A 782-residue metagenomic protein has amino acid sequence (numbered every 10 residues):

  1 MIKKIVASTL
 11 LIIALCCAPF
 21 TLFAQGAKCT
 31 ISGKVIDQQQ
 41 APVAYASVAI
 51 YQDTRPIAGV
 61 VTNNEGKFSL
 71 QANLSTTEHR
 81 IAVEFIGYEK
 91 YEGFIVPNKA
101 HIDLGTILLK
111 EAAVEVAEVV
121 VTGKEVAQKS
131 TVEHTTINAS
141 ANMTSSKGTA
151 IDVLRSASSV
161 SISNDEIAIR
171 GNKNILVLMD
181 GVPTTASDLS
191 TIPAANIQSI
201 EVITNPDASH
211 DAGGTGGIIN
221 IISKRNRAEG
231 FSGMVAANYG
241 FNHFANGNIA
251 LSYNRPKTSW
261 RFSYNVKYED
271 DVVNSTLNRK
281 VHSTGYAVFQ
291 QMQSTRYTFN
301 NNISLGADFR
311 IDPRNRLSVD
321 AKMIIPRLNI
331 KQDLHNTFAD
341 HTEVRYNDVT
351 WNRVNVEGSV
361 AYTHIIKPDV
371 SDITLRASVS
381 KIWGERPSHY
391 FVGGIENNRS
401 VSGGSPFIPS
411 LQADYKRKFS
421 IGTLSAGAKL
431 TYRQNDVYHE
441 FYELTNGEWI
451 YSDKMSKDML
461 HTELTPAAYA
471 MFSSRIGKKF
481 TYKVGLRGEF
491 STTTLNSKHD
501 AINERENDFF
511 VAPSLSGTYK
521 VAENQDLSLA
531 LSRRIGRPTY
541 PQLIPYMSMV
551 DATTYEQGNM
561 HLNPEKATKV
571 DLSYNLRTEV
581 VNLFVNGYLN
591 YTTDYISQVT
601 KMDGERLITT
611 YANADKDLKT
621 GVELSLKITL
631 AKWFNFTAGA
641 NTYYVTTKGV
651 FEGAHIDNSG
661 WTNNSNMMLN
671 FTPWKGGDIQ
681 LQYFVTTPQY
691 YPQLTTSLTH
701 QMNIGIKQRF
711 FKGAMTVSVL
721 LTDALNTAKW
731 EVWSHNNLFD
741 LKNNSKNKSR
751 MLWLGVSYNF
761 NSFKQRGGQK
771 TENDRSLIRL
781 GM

Functional and structural regions predicted by a protein language model:
I36, A49, E84-E89, I102-M143 (+3 more regions): Short, acidic, small-residue-rich periplasmic hinge/interaction motif at the N-terminus of Gram-negative outer-membrane
D53-K67: Short, acidic Ser/Thr/Gly-rich low-complexity loop/linker segments typical of extracellular and cell-surface proteins
D103-I107, A150-V153, S187, E201-V202 (+2 more regions): N-terminal periplasmic accessory domains that precede and gate Gram-negative outer-membrane beta-barrel machines
I151-P183: Extracytoplasmic beta-strand/coil segments of soluble accessory domains associated with Gram-negative outer-membrane
V182-D207: Short acidic/polar hinge/loop motifs at secondary-structure boundaries that mediate gating or recognition
T258, N302-P326, V349-S497, K520 (+3 more regions): Face-selective signature of the C-terminal outer-membrane beta-barrel domain
Q291, I408-Q412, D453-K457, N559 (+5 more regions): Outer membrane beta-barrel strand-and-loop segments of large Gram-negative receptors, especially TonB-dependent
W383-E385, T492-T494, Y519, E523-K569 (+3 more regions): Surface-exposed extracellular loop regions of Gram-negative outer-membrane beta-barrel proteins, predominantly
